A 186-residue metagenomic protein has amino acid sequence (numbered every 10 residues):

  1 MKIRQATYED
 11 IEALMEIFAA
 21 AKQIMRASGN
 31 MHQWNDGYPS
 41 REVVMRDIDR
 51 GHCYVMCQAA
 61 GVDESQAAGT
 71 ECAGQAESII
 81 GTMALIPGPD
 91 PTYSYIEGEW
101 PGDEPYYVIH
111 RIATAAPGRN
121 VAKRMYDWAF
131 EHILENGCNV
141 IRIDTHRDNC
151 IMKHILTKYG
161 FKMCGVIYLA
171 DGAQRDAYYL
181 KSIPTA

Functional and structural regions predicted by a protein language model:
K2-E16: A short beta-loop-alpha structural element at the N-terminal edge of CoA-dependent acyl/N-acetyltransferase catalytic
M15, K22-E42: Conserved GNAT-fold acetyl-CoA-binding loop/helix
R50-E64, A68-P87: Conserved beta-hairpin
A84-P117: Conserved acyl-donor/pantetheine-binding loop and adjacent beta-alpha core of acyl/acetyltransferases and related
P117, I143-K153, D171: Conserved beta-strand-loop-alpha-helix junction that forms the acyl-donor binding cleft
R119-E131, H154-K158: Conserved acetyl-CoA-binding loop-helix of GNAT-fold acetyltransferases
I133-T145: Conserved GNAT acetyl-CoA-binding A-motif
D144-T145, T157-D176: Conserved catalytic-core motifs of GNAT/GCN5-like acyltransferases
